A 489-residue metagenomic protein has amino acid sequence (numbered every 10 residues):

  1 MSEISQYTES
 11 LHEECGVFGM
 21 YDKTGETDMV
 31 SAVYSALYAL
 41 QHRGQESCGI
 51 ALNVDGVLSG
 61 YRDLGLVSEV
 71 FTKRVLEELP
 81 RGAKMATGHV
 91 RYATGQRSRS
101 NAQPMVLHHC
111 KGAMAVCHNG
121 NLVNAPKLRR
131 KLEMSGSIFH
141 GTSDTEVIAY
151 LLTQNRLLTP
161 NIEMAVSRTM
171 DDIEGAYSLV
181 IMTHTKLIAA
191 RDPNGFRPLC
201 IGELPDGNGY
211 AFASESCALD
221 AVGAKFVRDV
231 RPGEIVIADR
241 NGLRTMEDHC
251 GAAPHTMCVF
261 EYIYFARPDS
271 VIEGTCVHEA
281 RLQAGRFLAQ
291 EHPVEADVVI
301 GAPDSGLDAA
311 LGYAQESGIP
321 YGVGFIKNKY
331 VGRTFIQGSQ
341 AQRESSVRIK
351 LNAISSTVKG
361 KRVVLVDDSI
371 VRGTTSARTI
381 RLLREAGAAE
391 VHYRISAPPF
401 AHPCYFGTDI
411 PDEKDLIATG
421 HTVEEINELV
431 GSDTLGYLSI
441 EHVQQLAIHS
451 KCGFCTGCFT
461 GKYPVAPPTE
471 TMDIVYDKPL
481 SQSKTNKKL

Functional and structural regions predicted by a protein language model:
M1-P232, I237-A296, A302, E390: Conserved short alpha-helical segments that host acidic/polar catalytic motifs at enzyme active sites
T94-G95, N124, I188, F196-R197 (+7 more regions): Flexible loop/turn segments at secondary-structure boundaries
S137, L158-T159, P293-D297, Q315-G322 (+2 more regions): Secondary-structure transition/capping motifs at alpha-helix termini and the adjoining loop/turn into the next element
G141, E146-A149, Y321-G332, L429-A447: A conserved beta-strand->alpha-helix junction
M170, T185, G223-D229, R381-L489: PRPP-dependent phosphoribosyltransferase catalytic core
V299, G306-Y313, S317, Y321 (+2 more regions): Extended, hydrophobic alpha-helical segments in both membrane/secreted and soluble proteins
G318-V363, T374, A401-G407, P411: Short, glycine/charge-rich flexible loops or terminal/linker lids adjacent to PRPP-binding catalytic cores
